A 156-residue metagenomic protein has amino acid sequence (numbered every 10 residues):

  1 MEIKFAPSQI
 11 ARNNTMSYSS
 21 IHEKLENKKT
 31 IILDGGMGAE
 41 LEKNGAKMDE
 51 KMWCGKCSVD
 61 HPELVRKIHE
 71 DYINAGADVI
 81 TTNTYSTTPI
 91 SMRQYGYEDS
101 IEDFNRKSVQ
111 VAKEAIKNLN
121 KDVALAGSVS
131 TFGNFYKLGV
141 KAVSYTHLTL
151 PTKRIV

Functional and structural regions predicted by a protein language model:
G35, Y72, A112: Conserved, mostly hydrophobic/aromatic
G38, Y85, S128-F132: Active-site beta-loop-alpha junctions enriched in small/polar residues
D49, W53-D60, V79-F104: Glycine-rich, proline-tolerant flexible connector loops at the mouths of alpha/beta enzymes
E50-R66, N134-Y145: Active-site mouth loops of central-metabolism enzymes
K67-I80: Catalytic domains of carbohydrate-active enzymes, especially glycoside hydrolases
V79, V109, I116-Y145: Active-site beta->alpha loop and helix N-cap motifs at the rims of alpha/beta catalytic domains
Y97-L119: Alpha-helix-loop-beta-strand connector modules within alpha/beta enzyme cores
T146-T152: Conserved small/polar residues in nucleotide/adenosyl-binding loops
